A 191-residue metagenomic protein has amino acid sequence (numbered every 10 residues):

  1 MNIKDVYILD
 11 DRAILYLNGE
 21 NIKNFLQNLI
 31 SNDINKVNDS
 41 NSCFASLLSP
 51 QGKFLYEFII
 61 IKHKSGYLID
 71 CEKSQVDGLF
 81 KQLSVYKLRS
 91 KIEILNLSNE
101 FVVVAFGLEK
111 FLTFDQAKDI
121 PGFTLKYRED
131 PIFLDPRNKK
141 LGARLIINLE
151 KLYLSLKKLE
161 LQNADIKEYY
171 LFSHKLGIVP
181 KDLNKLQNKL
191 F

Functional and structural regions predicted by a protein language model:
M1-F191: Basic, glycine/lysine-rich polyanion-binding surfaces/domains
